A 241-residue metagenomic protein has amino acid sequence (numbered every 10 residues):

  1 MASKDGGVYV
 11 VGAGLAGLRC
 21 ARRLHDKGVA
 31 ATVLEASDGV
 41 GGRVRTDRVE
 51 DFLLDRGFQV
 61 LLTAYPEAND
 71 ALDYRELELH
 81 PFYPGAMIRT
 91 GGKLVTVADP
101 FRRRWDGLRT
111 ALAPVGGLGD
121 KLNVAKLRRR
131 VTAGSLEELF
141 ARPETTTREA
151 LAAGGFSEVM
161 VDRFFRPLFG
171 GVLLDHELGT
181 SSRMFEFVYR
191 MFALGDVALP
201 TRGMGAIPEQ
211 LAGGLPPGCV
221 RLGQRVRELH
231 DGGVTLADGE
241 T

Functional and structural regions predicted by a protein language model:
K4-G6, A237-T241: Core beta-strand elements of the Rossmann-like FAD/NAD(P) dinucleotide-binding domain in flavoenzyme oxidoreductases
G6-V33: N-terminal Rossmann-like FAD-binding beta1-loop-alpha1 element of flavoenzymes
R23-L24, L72, L215: Hydrophobic alpha-helical packing residues
H25-V49: Glycine-rich FAD pyrophosphate-binding loop
T46-A71: N-terminal glycine-rich dinucleotide-binding loop that anchors FAD/FMN and/or NAD(P) in oxidoreductases
Y65, N69, E78-L178, F192-L194: Mobile amphipathic helical/loop "lid" adjacent to a hydrophobic cofactor/ligand pocket
F185-G233: Helical element adjacent to the flavin cofactor pocket in flavoenzyme catalytic cores
